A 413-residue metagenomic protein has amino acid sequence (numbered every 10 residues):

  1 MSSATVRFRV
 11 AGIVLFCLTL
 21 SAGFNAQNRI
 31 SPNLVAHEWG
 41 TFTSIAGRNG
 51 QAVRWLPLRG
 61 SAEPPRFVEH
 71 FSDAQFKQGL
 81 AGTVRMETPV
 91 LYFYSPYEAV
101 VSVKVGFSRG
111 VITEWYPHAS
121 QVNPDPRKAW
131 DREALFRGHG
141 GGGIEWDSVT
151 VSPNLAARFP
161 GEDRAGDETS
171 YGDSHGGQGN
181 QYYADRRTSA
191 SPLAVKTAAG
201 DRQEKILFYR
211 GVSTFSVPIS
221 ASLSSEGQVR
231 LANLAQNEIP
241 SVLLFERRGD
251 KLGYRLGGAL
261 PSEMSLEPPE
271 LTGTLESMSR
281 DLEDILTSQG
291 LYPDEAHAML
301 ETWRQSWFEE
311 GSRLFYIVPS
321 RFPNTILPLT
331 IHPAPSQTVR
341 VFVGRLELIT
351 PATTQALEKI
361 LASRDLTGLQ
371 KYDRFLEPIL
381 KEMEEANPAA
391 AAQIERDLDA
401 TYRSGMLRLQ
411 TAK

Functional and structural regions predicted by a protein language model:
M1-S2, V100: A broad structural signal for short, well-ordered beta-strand segments within beta-sheet-rich domains
S2-G12: Bacterial N-terminal signal peptides that target proteins for export
S3-A4, A22, A26: Compositionally biased regions
A11-A22: Bacterial N-terminal signal peptides
Q27-K413: Protease-labile, long low-complexity intrinsically disordered regions enriched in Pro/Ser/Thr
